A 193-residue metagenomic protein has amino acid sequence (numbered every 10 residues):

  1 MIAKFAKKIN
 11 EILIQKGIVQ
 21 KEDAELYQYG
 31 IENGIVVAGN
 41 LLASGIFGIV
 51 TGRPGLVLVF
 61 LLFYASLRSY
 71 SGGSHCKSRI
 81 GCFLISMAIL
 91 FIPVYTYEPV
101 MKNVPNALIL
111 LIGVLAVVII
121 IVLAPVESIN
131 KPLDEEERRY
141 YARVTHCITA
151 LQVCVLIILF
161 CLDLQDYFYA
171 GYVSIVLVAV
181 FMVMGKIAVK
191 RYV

Functional and structural regions predicted by a protein language model:
K7-L56, S66: Hydrophobic transmembrane alpha-helices
F47-F60, L108-L115: Structural signature of hydrophobic alpha-helical transmembrane segments
Y64-H75, L123-P132, K186-A188: C-terminal ends of transmembrane helices
K77-A88, N106-I112, E136-A142: Cytoplasmic-side transmembrane-helix entry/capping segments in multi-pass membrane proteins
P93-N106, T149-Q165: Hydrophobic alpha-helical transmembrane segments in multi-pass integral membrane proteins
V104-V118, A170-S174: Alpha-helical transmembrane segments
E127-L151: Membrane-helix boundary/juxtamembrane motif in polytopic membrane proteins
F168-V183: Small-residue-rich transmembrane alpha-helices that serve as helix-helix interface/gating elements in multipass
